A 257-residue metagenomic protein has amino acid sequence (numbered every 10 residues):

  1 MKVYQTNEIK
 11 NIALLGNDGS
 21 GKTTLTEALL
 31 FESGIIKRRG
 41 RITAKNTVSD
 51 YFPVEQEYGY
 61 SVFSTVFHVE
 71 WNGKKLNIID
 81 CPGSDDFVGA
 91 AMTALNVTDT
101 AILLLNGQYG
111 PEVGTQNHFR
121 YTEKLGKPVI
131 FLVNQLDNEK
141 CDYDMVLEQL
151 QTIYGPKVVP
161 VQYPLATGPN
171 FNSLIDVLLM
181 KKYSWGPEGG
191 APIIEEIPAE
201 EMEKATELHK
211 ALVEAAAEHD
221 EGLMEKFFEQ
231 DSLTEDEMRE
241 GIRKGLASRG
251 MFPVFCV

Functional and structural regions predicted by a protein language model:
M1-L105, Y109-P111, P160, K204: P-loop NTPase switch module centered on the Walker A-proximal segment
M1-S20, R38-R39, N106-V257: P-loop NTPase catalytic nucleotide-binding module
